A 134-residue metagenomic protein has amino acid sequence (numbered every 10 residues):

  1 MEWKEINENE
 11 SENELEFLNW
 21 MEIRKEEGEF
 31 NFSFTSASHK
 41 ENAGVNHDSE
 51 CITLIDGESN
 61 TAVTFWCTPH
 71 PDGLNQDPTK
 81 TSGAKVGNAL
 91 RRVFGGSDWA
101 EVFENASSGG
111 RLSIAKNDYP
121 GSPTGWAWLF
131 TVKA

Functional and structural regions predicted by a protein language model:
M1-T81: OB-fold ssDNA-binding interfaces and closely related basic DNA-contact patches used across DNA replication/repair
F17, V63, G96, P123-G125: Intrinsically disordered regions, especially transient/low-confidence alpha-helical propensity segments and coil-helix
K25-E27, P78-S113: Short nucleic-acid-contacting surface segments enriched for D/E, G, S/T with interspersed K/R
F32, D48, T61, D77 (+5 more regions): Intrinsically disordered, low-complexity, compositionally biased regions/tails
F32-S36, G96, N105, V132: Generic detector of N-terminal low-structure segments
E104, G110-A134: OB-fold/S1-family single-stranded nucleic acid-binding modules
